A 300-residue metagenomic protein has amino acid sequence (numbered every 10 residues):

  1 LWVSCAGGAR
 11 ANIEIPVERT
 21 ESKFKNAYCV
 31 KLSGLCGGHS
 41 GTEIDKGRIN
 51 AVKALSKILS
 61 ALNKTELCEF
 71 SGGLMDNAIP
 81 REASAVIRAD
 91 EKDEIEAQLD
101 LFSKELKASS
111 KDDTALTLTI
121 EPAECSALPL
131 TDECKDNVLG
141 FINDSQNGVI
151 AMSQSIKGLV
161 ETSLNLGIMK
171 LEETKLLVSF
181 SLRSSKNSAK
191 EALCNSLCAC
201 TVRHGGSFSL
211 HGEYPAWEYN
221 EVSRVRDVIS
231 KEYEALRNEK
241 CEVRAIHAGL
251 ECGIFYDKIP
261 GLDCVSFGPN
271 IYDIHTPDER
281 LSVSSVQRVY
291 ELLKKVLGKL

Functional and structural regions predicted by a protein language model:
L1-L182: Midchain, well-structured core segments that form catalytic/ion-binding scaffolds
L32, E69, L210, V243-A245 (+1 more regions): General beta-strand structural signal in soluble alpha/beta enzymes
C36, Y214-P215, G268-D273: Acidic, glycine-rich active-site loops and adjacent beta-strand->loop/helix elements that engage anionic groups
G47-L62, E91-K92, D136-N143, I150-Q154 (+5 more regions): His/Asp/Glu-rich mid-to-C-terminal helical/loop segments that flank catalytic regions of hydrolases
N50, L59-F70, Y219-L262: Active-site-adjacent substrate-binding region of metalloamidase/peptidase-like peptide-processing proteins
L59-N63, L99-S110, Q146, T201-G205 (+4 more regions): Structural signal for hydrophobic packing residues in well-ordered secondary-structure cores of soluble enzyme domains
Q154, E161-T174, S181, R237-K295: Zn-dependent metallopeptidase/amidohydrolase metal-coordination segment
L159-A248: Substrate-recognition/cap regions that form aromatic- and gly/pro-loop-enriched pockets for small-molecule ligands
